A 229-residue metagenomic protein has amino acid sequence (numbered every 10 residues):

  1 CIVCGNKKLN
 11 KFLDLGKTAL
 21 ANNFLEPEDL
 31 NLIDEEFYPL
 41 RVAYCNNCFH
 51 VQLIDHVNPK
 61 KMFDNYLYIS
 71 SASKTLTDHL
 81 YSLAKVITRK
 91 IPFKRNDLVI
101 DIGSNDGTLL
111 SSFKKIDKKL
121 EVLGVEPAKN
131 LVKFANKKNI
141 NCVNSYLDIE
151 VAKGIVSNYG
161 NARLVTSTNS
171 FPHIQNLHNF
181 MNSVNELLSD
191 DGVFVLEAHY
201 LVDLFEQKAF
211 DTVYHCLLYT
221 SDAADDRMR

Functional and structural regions predicted by a protein language model:
I2-T75: N-terminal juxtadomain amphipathic helix that follows a signal peptide/anchor or precedes a small N-terminal auxiliary
N96-N105: Conserved class I S-adenosyl-L-methionine
D106-D117: Conserved SAM-binding loop of SAM-dependent methyltransferases across substrates and taxa, primarily the Class I
N139-V151: Conserved SAM-binding strand-loop segment of SAM-dependent methyltransferases
T166: A conserved beta-strand element that flanks and buttresses the S-adenosyl-L-methionine
N179-V193: A short glycine-rich, Lys/Arg-flanked "PGG" loop and its adjoining helix->strand segment in the class I
L196-L218: Short, glycine-/aromatic-enriched active-site segment of Class I SAM-dependent methyltransferases
Y219, A223-R229: Single conserved hydrophobic/aromatic residue that forms the stacking wall/gate of nucleotide- or nucleobase-binding
